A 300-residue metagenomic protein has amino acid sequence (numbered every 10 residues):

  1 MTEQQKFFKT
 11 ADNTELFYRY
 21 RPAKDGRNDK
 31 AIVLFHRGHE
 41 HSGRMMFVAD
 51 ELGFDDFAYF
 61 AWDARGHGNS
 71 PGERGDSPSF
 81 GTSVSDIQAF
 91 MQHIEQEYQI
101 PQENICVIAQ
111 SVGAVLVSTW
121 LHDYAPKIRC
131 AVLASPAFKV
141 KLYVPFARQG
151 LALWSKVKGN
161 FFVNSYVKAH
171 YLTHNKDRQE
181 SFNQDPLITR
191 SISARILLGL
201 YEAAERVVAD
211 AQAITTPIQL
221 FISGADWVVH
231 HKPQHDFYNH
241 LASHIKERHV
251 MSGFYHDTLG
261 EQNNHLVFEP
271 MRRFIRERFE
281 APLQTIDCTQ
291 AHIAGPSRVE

Functional and structural regions predicted by a protein language model:
M1-K24: N-terminal cap/lid segment of alpha/beta-hydrolase-fold proteins
L34-F47, Y59: Serine-hydrolase catalytic-loop signature spanning alpha/beta hydrolases and amidase-signature enzymes
H39-S42, G68-P101: Catalytic nucleophile-loop/oxyanion-hole region of alpha/beta-hydrolase and closely related hydrolase-like folds
A49-E73: Conserved alpha/beta-hydrolase
Q110-S193: Alpha/beta-hydrolase-fold enzymes
I214, L220-I222, D226: Short beta-strand/loop motif that positions the catalytic acidic residue of the alpha/beta-hydrolase fold
T216, H230-N239: Short alpha-helix in the alpha/beta-hydrolase fold that links the catalytic acid
E247-E300: Catalytic active-site module of serine/aspartate enzymes centered on a nucleophile-bearing elbow/loop
